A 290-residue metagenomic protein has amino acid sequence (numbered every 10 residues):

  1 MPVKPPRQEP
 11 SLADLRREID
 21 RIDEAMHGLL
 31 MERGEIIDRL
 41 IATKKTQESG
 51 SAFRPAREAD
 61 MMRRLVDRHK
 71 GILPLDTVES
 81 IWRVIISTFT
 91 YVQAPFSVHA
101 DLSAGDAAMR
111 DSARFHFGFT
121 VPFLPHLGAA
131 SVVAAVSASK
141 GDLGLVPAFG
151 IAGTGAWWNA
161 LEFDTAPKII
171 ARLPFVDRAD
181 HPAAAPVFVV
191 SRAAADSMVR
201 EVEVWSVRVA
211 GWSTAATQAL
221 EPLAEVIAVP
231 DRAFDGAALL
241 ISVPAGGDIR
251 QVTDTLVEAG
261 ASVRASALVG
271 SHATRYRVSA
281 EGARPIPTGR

Functional and structural regions predicted by a protein language model:
M1-R290: Domain-level signature for soluble enzymes in the chorismate/prephenate branch of the shikimate pathway
